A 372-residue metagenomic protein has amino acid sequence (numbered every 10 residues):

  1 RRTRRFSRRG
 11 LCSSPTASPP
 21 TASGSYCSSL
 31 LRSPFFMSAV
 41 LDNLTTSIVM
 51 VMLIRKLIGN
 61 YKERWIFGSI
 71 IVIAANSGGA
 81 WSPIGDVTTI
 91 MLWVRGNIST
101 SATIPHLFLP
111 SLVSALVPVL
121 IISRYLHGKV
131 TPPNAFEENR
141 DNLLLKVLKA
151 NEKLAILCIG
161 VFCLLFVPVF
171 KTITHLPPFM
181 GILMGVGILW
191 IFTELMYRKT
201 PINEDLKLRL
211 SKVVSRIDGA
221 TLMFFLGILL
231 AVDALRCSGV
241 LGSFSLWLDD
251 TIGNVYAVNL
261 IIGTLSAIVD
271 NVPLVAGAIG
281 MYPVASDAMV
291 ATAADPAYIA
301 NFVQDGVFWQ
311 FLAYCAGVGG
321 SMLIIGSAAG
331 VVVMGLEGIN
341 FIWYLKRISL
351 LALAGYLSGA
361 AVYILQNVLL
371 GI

Functional and structural regions predicted by a protein language model:
R1-R9, F35-F36, R209-V240, V255 (+1 more regions): Core transmembrane alpha-helical segments of multi-pass membrane transporters/permeases
S13-A22, L248-G253: Membrane interface segments of multi-pass transport proteins and intramembrane proteases
G24-R32, G68-S69, I104-F108, L154-C158 (+6 more regions): Hydrophobic alpha-helical transmembrane segments
S28, R32, F36, L112-I121 (+8 more regions): Generic alpha-helical transmembrane segments of integral inner-membrane proteins, especially permease/transport modules
P34-L44, I48-G78, V87, M91-F108 (+1 more regions): Membrane-interfacial helix-loop connectors
N60-W65, S69, W81-S82, M91 (+4 more regions): Juxtamembrane and boundary regions of transmembrane helices in multi-pass small-molecule transporters and channels
L144-C158, L206-I228, L246-D250: Membrane-water interface at loop-to-transmembrane-helix junctions
L165-F192: Flexible hinge motifs at transmembrane-helix junctions and intramembrane kinks/re-entrant loops in multi-pass membrane
